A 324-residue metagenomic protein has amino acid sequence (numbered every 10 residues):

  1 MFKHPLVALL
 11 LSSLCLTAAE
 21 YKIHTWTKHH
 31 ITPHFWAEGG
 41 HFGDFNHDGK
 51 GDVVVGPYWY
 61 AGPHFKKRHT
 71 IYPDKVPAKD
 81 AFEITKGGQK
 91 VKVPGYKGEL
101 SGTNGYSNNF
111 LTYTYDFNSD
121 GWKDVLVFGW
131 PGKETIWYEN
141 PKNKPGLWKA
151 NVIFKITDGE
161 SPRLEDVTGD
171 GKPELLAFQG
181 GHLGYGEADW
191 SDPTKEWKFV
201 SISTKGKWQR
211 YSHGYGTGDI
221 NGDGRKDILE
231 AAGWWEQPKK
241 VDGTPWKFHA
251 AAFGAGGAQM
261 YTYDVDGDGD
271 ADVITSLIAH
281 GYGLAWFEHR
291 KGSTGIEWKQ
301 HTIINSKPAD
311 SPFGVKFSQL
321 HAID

Functional and structural regions predicted by a protein language model:
M1-F2: N-terminal secretory signal peptides that target proteins for export/translocation
P5-C15: Bacterial N-terminal signal peptides
A18-D324: Beta-propeller-forming repeat regions
